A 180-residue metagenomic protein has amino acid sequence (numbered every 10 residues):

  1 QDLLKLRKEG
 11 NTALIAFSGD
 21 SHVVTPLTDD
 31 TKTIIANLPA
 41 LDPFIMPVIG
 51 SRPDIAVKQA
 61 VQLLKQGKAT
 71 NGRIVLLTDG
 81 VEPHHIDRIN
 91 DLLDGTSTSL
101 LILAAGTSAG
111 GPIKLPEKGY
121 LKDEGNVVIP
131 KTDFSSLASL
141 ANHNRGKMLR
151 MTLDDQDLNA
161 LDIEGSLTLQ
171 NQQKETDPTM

Functional and structural regions predicted by a protein language model:
Q1-G72, H84-R88: Membrane-embedded segments
K8-N11, A69-G72, T96-L101, R145-K147: Loop/turn elements at helix/coil->beta-strand transitions in domains of secreted/extracellular proteins
L14-A16, L76, I102-A104: Structural beta-sheet core signal
T28-D29, I113-E117, N159-E164: Extended, charged amphipathic interaction segments
D30-T33, K118-L121, S166-L169: Short, hinge-like loop/turn segments at secondary-structure boundaries
P47-V48, G80-H143: VWA/integrin I-like adhesion module and closely mimicked acidic/polar interface patches used
S135-T168: Extended, hydrophilic extramembrane loops/domains of integral membrane proteins
L167-M180: C-terminal signal-anchor/stop-transfer transmembrane helix together with its immediate cytosolic, Lys/Arg-enriched
